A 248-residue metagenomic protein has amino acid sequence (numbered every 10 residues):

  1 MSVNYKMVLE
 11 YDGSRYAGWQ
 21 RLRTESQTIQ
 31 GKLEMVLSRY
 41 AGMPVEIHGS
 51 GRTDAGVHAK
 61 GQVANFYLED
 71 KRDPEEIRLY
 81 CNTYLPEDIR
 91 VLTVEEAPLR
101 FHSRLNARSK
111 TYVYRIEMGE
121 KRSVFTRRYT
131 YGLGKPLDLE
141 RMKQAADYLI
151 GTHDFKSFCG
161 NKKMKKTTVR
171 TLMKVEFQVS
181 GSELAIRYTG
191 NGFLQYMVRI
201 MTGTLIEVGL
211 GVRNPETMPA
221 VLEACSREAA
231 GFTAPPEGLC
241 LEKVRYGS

Functional and structural regions predicted by a protein language model:
M1-S248: Structured-RNA-binding interfaces characteristic of tRNA pseudouridine synthases
